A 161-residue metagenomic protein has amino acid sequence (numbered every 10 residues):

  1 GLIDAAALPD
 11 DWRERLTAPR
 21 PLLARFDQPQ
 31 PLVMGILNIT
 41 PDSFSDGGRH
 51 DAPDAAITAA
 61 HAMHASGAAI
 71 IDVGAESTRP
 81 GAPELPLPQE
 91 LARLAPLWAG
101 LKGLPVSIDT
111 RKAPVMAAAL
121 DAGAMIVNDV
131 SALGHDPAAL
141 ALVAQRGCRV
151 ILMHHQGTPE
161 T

Functional and structural regions predicted by a protein language model:
G1-P41: N-terminal amphipathic alpha-helix/helix-capping segment at the start of soluble metabolic enzymes
A7-A18, S45-A62, Q89-A92, A132-P137: Glycine-rich anion/phosphate-binding loops
P29-V33, K102-D109, M125-I126: Short beta-strand/loop segments at the ligand-binding rim of alpha/beta enzyme cores
V33, I39-S45, T78-R79, M116 (+2 more regions): Conserved anion-binding
L37, M63, G67, D109 (+2 more regions): Conserved, mostly hydrophobic/aromatic
N38-T58, P83, S107, T161: Active-site mouth loops of central-metabolism enzymes
S43-S45, A69-P96: Glycine-rich, proline-tolerant flexible connector loops at the mouths of alpha/beta enzymes
P83-I108, P114, A144-H155: Alpha-helix-loop-beta-strand connector modules within alpha/beta enzyme cores
